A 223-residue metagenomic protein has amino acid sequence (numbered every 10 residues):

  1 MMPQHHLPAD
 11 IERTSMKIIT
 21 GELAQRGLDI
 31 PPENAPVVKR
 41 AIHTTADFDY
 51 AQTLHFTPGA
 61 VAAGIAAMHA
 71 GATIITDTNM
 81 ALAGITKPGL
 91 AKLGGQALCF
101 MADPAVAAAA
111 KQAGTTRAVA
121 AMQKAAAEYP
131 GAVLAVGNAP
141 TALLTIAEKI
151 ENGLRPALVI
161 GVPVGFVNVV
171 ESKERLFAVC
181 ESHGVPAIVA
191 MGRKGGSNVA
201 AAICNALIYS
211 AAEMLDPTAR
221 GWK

Functional and structural regions predicted by a protein language model:
M2-A70: N-terminal nucleotide/polyanion-binding subdomain common to many enzyme families
I18-D29, T44-F48, A67-G71, P88 (+5 more regions): Change "in soluble alpha/beta enzymes" to "in soluble alpha/beta proteins
A51-A105: Active-site cofactor/substrate anionic-group-binding motifs, chiefly glycine- and Lys/Arg-rich phosphate-binding loops
D77, V159-G161, I203: Buried hydrophobic positions in well-ordered alpha/beta secondary-structure cores of metabolic enzymes
A81-G84, P140-I146, F166-V170, G196-A200: Short glycine/serine/threonine-rich phosphate/pyrophosphate-binding segments that cradle anionic phosphate groups
L90-Y129: Long, charge-dense
E128, A142-V159, P163, N168-E171 (+1 more regions): Feature captures the catalytic cores and cofactor-binding loops of soluble hydro-lyases/lyases that act on carboxylate
V167-K223: C-terminal functional extensions of proteins
